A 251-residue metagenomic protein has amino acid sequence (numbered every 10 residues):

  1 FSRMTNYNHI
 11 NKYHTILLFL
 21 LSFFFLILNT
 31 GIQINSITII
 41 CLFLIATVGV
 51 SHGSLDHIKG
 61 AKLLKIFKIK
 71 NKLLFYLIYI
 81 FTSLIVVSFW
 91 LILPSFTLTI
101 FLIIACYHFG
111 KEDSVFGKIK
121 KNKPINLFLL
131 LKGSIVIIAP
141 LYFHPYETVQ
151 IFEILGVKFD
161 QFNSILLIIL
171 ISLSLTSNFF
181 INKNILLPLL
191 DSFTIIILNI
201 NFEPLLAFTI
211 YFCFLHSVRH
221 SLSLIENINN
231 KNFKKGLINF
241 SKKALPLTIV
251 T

Functional and structural regions predicted by a protein language model:
M4-L18: N-terminal membrane topogenic signal
F19-F25, I78-V87, S172-S174, L189-L198: Hydrophobic, membrane-inserted alpha-helices
F24-I39: Short, hydrophobic transmembrane alpha-helix segments
G31, Y146-F159: Membrane-interface helix termini and inter-helical loops of multi-pass transporters
A61-N71, V115-L127, N178-L190, N227-L237: Membrane-interface helix-boundary motifs at transmembrane edges
K62, K68-I69, L84-Y142, F152-I154: Membrane-interface helix-loop-helix junctions at boundaries between adjacent transmembrane segments
I103-Y107, E112, L127-T148, F162-F179 (+3 more regions): Alpha-helical transmembrane segments of multi-pass integral membrane proteins
I210-I228: Predominantly late transmembrane helices and immediately cytosolic-facing juxtamembrane segments
